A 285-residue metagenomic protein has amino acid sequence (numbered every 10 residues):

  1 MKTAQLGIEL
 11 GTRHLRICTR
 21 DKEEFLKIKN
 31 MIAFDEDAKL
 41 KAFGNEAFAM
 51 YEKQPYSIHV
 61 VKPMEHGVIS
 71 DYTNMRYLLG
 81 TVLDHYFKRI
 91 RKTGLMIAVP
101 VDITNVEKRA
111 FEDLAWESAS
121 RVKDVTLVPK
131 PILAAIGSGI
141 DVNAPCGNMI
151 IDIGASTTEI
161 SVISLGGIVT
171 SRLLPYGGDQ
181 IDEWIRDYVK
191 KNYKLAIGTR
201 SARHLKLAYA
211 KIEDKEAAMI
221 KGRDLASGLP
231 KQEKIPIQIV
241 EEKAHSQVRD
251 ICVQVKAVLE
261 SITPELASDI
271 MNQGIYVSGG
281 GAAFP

Functional and structural regions predicted by a protein language model:
M1-I28, A33-I150, I163-I275, A282-P285: Nucleotide/phosphate-binding catalytic cleft detector across ATP-hydrolyzing and phosphate-transferring enzymes
E159-S161: A structural feature that tracks compact, well-ordered secondary-structure segments with a strong bias toward
